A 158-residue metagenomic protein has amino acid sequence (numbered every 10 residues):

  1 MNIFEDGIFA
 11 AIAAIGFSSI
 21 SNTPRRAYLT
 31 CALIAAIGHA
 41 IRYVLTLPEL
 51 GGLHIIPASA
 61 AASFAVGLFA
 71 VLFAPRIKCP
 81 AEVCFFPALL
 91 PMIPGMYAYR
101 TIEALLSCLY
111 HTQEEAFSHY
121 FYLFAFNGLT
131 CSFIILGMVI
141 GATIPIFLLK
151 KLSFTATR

Functional and structural regions predicted by a protein language model:
M1-F69, P80, E103-R158: Alpha-helical transmembrane segments and their membrane-interface boundaries that form or gate the permeation pathway
L72-P87, C108: Membrane-proximal helix-loop-helix units in multi-pass membrane proteins
E82-I102: Hydrophobic alpha-helical membrane-insertion segments
